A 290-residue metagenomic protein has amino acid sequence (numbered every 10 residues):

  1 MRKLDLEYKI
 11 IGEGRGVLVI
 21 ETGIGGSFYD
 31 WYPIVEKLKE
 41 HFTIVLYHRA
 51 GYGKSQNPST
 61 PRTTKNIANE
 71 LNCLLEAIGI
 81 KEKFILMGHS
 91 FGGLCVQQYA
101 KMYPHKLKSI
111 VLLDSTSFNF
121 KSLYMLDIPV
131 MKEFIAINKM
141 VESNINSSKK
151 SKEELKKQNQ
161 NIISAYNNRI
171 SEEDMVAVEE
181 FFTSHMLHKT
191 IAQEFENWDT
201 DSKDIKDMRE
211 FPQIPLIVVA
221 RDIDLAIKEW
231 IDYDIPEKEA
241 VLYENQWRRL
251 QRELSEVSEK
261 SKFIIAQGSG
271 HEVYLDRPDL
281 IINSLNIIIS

Functional and structural regions predicted by a protein language model:
E7-K54, L74, M102: Conserved HGGG/HGGXW glycine-rich cap/lid loop of the alpha/beta-hydrolase fold
I20-E21, Y47-R49, L113, A220 (+1 more regions): Alpha/beta-hydrolase
G25, R49-G53, G92, S117 (+1 more regions): Alpha/beta-hydrolase active-site loop signature
R49-M87, F91, Y103-K106, P129: Active-site loop/oxyanion-hole signature of alpha/beta-hydrolase fold enzymes
E82-M125: Conserved hydrolase catalytic core segment
V111-S148: Flexible "cap/lid" loop of the alpha/beta hydrolase fold
I170-I265: Conserved serine/cysteine hydrolase catalytic core
R249, V257-S290: Catalytic active-site module of serine/aspartate enzymes centered on a nucleophile-bearing elbow/loop
